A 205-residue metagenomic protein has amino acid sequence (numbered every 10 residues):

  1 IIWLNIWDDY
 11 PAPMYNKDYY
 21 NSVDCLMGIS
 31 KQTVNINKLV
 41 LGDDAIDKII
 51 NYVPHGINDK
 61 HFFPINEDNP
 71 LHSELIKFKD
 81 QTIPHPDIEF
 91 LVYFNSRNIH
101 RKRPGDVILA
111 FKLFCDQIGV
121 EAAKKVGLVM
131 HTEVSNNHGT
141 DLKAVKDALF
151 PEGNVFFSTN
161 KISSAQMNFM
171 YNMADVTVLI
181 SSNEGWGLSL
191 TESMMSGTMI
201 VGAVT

Functional and structural regions predicted by a protein language model:
M14-L26: A conserved, positively charged/aromatic
Y20, F169-A174: Short alpha-helical donor nucleotide-sugar binding micro-motif in glycosyltransferases
Q32, G56: Carbohydrate-associated surface elements
P84-K102, I108-F111, L128: Conserved donor-binding/catalytic core segment of Leloir-type glycosyltransferases
M130-V134, G139-A165: Nucleotide-activated donor-binding/catalytic signature segment of Leloir-type glycosyltransferases, i.e., the conserved
S182: Aromatic "clamp/platform" in nucleotide-sugar-dependent glycosyltransferases that forms part of the donor/acceptor
M199-G202: Short hydrophobic beta-strand element within catalytic cores of glycosyltransferases and related nucleotide-activated
